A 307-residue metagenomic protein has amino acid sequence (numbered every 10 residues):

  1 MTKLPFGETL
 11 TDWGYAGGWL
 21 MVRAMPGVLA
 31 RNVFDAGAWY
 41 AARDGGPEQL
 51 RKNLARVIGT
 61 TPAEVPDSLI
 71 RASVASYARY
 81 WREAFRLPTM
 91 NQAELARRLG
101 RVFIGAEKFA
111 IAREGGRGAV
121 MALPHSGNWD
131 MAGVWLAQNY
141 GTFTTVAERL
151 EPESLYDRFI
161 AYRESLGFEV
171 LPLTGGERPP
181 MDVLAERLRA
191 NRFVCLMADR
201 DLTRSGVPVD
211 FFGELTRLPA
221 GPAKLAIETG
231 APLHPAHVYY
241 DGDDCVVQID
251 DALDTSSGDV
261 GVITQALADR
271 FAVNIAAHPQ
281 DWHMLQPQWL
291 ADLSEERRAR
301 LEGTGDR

Functional and structural regions predicted by a protein language model:
M1-L123, Y156, I160, G167: Membrane-anchoring hydrophobic helices of lipid-metabolizing enzymes
T2-F6, D67, R71, R113 (+3 more regions): Non-catalytic C-terminal accessory region of glycerolipid acyltransferases and related lyso-lipid remodeling enzymes
W19-A24, G127-G133, L184-D199: Short, composition-biased local secondary-structure segments
L95-R101, E169-G175, F212-G213, V260: Short, flexible loop segments at the rims of nucleotide/cofactor-binding pockets, characterized by
R101-V102, S126, P152, T174-R178 (+2 more regions): A conditional alpha-helix N-cap/helix-loop micro-motif detector
I104, V146-E148, L173, D250-A252 (+1 more regions): Conserved beta-strand termini and adjacent loop/short-helix elements that scaffold enzyme active sites in alpha/beta
E114-G175, R204-V207, F211: Catalytic core of membrane glycerolipid acyltransferases/transacylases, capturing the structured, soluble-facing
